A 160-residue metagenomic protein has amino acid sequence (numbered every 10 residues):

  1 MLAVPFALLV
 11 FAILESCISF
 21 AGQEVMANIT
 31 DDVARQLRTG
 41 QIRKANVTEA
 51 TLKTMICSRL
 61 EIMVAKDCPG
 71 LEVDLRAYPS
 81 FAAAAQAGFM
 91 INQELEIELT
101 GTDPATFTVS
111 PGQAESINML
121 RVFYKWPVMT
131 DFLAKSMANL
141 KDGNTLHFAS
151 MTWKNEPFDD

Functional and structural regions predicted by a protein language model:
M1-R59: Alpha-helical assembly-interface signal, strongest on the long, hydrophobic N-terminal helix that forms
M26, G88, K135-M137: Short, glycine/charged-enriched secondary-structure capping and boundary segments
R35-A114: Short amphipathic secondary-structure patches
T48-L52, S116-R121, D159-D160: Noncatalytic linker/hinge segments flanking ATPase motor cores
P69, S116-L120, H147-A149: Envelope-exposed proteins and targeting segments
F123-D160: Low-complexity, S/T/G/P-rich flexible repeat/linker segments used as non-globular hinges and stalks within
